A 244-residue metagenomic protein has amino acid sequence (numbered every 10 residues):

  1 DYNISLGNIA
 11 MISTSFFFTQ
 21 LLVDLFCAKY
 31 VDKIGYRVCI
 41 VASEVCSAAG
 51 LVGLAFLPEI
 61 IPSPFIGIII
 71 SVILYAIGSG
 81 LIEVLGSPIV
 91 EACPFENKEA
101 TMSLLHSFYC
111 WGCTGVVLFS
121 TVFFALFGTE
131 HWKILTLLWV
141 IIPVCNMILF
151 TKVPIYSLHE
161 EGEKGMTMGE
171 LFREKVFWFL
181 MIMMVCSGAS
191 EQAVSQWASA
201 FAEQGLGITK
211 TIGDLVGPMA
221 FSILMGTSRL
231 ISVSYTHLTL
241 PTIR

Functional and structural regions predicted by a protein language model:
T14-C27, M219, I223-I231: Central cavity-lining transmembrane alpha-helices of secondary-active solute carriers, predominantly the Major
C46-I61: C-terminal ends and interior cores of transmembrane alpha-helices in multi-pass membrane transporters/permeases
Y75-S107: Cytoplasmic helix-loop-helix junction between adjacent transmembrane helices in 12-TM secondary transporters
L105, Y109-K152: Helix-loop-helix hairpin linking two adjacent transmembrane segments in secondary transporters
L158-F179: Juxtamembrane intracellular "pre-TM" segments in multi-pass secondary transporters
K175-P218: Extracytoplasmic gate region of multi-pass secondary transporters
T236-T242: Conserved small/polar residues in nucleotide/adenosyl-binding loops
